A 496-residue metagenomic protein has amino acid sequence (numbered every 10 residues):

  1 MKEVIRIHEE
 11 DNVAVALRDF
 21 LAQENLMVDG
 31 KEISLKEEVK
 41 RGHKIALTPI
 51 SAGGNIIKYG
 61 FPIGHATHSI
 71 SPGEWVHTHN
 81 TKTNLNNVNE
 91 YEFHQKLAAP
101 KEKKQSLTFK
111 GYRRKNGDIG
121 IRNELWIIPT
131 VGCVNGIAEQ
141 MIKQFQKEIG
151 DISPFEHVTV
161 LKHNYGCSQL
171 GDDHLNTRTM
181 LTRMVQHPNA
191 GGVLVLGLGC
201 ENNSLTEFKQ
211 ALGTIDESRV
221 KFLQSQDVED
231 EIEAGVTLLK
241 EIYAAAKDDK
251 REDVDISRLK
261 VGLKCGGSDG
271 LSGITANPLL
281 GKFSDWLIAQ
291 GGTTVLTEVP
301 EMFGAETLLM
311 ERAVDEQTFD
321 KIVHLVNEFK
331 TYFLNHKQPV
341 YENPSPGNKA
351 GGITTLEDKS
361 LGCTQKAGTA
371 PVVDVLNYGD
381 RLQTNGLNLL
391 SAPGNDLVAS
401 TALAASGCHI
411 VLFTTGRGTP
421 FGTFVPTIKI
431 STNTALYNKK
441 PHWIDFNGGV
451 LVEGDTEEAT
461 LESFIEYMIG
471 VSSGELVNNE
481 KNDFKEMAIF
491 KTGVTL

Functional and structural regions predicted by a protein language model:
M1-I410, R417-P420, V425-L496: Metallocofactor- and cofactor-centric catalytic cores in central/energy metabolism, strongly enriched
